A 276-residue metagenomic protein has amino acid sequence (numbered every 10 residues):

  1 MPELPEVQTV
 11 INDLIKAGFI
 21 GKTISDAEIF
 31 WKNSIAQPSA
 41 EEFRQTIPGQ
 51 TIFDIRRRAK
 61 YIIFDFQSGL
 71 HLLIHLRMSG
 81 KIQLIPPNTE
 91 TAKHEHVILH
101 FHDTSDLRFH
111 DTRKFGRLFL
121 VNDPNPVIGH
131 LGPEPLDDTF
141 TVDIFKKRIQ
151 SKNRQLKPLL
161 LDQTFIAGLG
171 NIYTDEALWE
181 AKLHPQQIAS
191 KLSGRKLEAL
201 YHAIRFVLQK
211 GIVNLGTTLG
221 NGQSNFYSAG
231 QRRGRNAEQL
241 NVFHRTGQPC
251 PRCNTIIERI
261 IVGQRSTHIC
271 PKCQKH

Functional and structural regions predicted by a protein language model:
M1-H276: Structured catalytic/nucleic-acid-binding cores of DNA maintenance enzymes
